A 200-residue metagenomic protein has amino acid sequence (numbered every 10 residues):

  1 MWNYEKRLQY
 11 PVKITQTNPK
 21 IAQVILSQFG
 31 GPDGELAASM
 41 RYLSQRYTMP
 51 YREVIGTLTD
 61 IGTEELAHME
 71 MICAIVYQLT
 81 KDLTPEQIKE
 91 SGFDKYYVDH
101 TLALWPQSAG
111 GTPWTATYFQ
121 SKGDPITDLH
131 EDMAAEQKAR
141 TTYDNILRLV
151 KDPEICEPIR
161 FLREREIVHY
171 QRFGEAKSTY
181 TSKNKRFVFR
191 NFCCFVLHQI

Functional and structural regions predicted by a protein language model:
M1-N191, L197-I200: Non-heme di-metal
